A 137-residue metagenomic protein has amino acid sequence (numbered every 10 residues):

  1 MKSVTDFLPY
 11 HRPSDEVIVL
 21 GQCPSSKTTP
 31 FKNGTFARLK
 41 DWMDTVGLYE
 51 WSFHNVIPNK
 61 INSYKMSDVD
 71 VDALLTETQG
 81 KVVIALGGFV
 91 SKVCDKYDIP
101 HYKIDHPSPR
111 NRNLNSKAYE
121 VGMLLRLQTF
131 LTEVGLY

Functional and structural regions predicted by a protein language model:
M1-Y97, H101-D105, P109-R112, A118: A polyanion-binding, active-site-adjacent surface
Y119-Y137: Charged phosphate-binding loop/patch that engages nucleotide di/tri-phosphates or the phosphate backbone of nucleic
